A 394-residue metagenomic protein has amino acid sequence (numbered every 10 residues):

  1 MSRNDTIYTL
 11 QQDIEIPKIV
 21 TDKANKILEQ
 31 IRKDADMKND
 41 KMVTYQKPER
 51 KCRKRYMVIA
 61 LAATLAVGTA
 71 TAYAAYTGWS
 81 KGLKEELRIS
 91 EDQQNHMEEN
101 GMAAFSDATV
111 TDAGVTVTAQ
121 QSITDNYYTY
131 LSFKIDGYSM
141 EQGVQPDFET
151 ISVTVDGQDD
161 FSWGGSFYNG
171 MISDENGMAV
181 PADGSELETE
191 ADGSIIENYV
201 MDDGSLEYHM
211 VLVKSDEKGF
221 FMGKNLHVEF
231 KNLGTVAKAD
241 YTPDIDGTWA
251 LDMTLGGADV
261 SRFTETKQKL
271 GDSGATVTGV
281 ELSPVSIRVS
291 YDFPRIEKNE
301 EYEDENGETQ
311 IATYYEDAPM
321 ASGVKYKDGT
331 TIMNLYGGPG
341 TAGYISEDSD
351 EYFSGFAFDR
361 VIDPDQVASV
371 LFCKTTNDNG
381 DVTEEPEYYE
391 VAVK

Functional and structural regions predicted by a protein language model:
M1-C52: Disordered, charged N-terminal biogenesis/targeting segments of membrane/secreted proteins
M1-R3, G68, A321: Intrinsically disordered, low-complexity segments enriched in Ser/Pro/Gly/Ala and basic residues
D5, V43, A63, G68-A70 (+3 more regions): Intrinsically disordered/low-complexity terminal segments and short unstructured peptides
Q12-D13, A24, L28, R32 (+1 more regions): Alpha-helical, hydrophobic structural elements that either
N39-Q46, V67-T69, M171-S173: Short, Lys/Arg-enriched charge-dense amphipathic segments
Q46-A75: Internal signal-anchor transmembrane helix that establishes type II topology
